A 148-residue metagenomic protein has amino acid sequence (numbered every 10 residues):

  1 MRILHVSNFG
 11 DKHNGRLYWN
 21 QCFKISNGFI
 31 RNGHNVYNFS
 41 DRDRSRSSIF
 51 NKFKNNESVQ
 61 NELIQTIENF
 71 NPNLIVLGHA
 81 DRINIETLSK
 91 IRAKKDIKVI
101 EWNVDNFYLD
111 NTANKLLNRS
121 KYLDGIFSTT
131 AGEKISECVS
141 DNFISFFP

Functional and structural regions predicted by a protein language model:
M1-I3: Extreme N-terminal starter segment of soluble prokaryotic enzymes
F9, G15-S140: Extended catalytic core of nucleotide-activated donor transferases of GT-like folds
F146-P148: Short beta-strand->alpha-helix junction loop in the catalytic core of nucleotide-activated group-transfer enzymes
